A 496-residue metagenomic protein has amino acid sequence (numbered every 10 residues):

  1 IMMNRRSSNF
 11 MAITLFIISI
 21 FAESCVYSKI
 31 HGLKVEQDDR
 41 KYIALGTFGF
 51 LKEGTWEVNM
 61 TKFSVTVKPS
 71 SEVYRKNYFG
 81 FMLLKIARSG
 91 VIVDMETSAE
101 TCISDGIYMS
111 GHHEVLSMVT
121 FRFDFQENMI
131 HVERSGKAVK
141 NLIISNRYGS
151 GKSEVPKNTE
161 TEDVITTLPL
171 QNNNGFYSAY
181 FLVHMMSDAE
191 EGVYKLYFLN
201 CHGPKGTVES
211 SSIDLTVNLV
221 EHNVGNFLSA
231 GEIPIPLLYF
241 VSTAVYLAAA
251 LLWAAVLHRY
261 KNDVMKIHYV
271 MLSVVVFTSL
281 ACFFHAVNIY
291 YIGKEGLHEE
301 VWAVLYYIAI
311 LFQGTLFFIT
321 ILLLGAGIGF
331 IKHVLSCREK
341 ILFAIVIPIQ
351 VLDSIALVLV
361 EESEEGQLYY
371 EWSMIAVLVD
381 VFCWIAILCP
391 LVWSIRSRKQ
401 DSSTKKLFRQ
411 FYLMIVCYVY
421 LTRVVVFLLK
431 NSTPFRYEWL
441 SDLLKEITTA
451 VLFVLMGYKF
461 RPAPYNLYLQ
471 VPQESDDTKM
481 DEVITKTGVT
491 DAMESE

Functional and structural regions predicted by a protein language model:
N4-I233: Soluble extramembrane domains flanking the early transmembrane region of eukaryotic membrane proteins
Y27, Y42, Y74, Y78 (+17 more regions): Sequence-level detector for tyrosine residue identity
V58, Y194-F198, A254, G325 (+2 more regions): Structural signal for hydrophobic/aromatic residues that build the beta-strand cores of folded beta-sheet domains
F63, C201, R259, F330 (+1 more regions): Residue-level marker of positions within ordered structural domains that often coincide with functionally constrained
E209-V351: Hydrophobic alpha-helical transmembrane segments corresponding to the first two to three helices of multi-pass helical
L297-E496: Generic detector of multi-pass transmembrane helix bundles and their immediately adjacent loops in polytopic membrane
